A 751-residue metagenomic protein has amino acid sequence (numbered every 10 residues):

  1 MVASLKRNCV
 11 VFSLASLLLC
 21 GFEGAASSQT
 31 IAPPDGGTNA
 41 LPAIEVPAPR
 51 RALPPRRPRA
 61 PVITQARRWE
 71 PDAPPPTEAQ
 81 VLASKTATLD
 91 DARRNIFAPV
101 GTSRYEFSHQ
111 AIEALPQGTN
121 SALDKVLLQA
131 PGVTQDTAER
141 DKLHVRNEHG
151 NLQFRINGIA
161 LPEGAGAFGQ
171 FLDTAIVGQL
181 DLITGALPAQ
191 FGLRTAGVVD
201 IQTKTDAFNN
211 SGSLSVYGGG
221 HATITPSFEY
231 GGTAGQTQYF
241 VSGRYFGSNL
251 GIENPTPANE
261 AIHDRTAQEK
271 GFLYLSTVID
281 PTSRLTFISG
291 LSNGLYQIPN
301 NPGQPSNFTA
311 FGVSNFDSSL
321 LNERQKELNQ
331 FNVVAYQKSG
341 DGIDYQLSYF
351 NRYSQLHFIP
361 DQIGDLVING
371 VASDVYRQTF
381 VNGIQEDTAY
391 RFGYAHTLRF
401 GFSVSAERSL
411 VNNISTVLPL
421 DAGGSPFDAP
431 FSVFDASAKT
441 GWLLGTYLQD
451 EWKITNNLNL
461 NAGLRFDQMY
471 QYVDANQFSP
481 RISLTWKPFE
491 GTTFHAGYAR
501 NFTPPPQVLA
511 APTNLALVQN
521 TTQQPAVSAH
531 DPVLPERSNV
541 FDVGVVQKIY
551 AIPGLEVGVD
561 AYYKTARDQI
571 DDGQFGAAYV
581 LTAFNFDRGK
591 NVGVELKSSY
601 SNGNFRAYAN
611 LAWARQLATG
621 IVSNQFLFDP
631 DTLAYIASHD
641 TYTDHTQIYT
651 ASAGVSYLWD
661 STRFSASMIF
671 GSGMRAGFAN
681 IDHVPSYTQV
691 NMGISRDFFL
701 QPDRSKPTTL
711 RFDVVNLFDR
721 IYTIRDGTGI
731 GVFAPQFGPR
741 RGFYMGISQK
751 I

Functional and structural regions predicted by a protein language model:
A3, S13-L14, G231, S276-D280 (+3 more regions): Conserved C-terminal beta-signal and adjacent last beta-strands/turns of outer-membrane beta-barrel proteins
R56-G150, R155-P188, V198, K204 (+4 more regions): Periplasmic N-terminal accessory/gating domains of Gram-negative outer-membrane beta-barrel systems
Q170, Q179-L187, V198-T233, V241-G243 (+2 more regions): Short strand-turn segments of transmembrane beta-barrel domains in outer membranes, especially the first one or two
G218-G247, A258-P299, R324-D344, R391-V404: Transmembrane beta-barrel wall of Gram-negative outer-membrane proteins
I262, T282-K338, Y353-Q378: Flexible loop and strand-edge segments within Gram-negative outer membrane beta-barrel domains
L295-Q297, N301-F308, Y472, E490-F541 (+6 more regions): Surface-exposed extracellular loop regions of Gram-negative outer-membrane beta-barrel proteins, predominantly
S339, D344-P360, K487, D531-N585 (+3 more regions): Membrane-embedded beta-barrel scaffold of Gram-negative outer-membrane proteins
K453-T455, V557-T565, T582-G677, S748: Gram-negative outer-membrane beta-barrel transporters
